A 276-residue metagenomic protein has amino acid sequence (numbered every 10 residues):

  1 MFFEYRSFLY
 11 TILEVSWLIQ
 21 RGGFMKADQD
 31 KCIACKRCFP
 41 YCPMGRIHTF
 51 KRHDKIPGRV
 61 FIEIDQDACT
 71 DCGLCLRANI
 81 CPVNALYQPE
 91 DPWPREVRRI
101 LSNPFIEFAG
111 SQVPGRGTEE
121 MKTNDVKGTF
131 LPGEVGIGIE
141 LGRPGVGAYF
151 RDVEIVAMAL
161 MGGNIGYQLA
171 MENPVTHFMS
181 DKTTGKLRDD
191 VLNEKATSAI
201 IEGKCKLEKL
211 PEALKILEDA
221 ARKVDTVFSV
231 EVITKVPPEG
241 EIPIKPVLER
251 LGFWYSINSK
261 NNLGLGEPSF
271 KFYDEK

Functional and structural regions predicted by a protein language model:
M1-I56: Ferredoxin-type iron-sulfur electron-transfer modules and their immediate structural context
I33, T70, R98-G133, D152 (+3 more regions): Long, contiguous binding/interaction regions
R37-Q66, T70-P94: Iron-sulfur cluster-binding cysteine motifs and their immediate structural context in ferredoxin-like electron-transfer
F50, I165-V175, T226-I233: Flexible, glycine/charged-enriched surface loops at secondary-structure junctions
M121-K186: Non-catalytic interaction/regulatory modules that flank or connect domains
K186-E194: Cofactor- and metal-binding active-site motifs of prokaryotic enzymes that mediate redox/radical or nucleophilic
K195-A199: Flexible loop/N-cap segments at domain edges
K204-L210: Helix N-cap motif at beta-to-alpha junctions
